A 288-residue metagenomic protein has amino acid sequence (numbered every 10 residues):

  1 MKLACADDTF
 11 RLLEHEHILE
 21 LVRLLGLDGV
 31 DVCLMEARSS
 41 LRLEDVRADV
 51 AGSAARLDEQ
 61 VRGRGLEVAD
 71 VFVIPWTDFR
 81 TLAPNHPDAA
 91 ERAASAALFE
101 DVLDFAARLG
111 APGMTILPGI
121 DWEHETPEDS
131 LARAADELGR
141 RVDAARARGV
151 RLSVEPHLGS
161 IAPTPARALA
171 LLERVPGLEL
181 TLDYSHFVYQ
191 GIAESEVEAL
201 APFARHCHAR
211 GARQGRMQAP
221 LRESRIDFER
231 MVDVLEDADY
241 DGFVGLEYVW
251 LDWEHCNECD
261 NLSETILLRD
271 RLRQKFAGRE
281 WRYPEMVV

Functional and structural regions predicted by a protein language model:
M1-A4, R11-D28, E59-R62, G139 (+2 more regions): Histidine-acidic metal/acid-base catalytic patches
H17, R62-G63, D78-E179, Y189 (+4 more regions): Active-site acidic/histidine proton-transfer and metal-coordination neighborhood in alpha/beta enzyme cores
L25, V30-S40, D70-R80, P118 (+1 more regions): Short, conserved active-site loops that position catalytic residues or coordinate cofactors/metal ions across diverse
D31-V32, V68-V73, A111-P118, L152-E155 (+1 more regions): Short beta-strand segments at enzyme active-site cores
C33-L57, P118-W122: Glycine-rich, proline-tolerant flexible connector loops at the mouths of alpha/beta enzymes
R38-L43, D78-N85, W122-P127, Q214-A219 (+1 more regions): A short acidic, helix-capping loop that chelates divalent metal ions and anchors anionic groups
V50-D78: Short hydrophobic interaction/assembly module
